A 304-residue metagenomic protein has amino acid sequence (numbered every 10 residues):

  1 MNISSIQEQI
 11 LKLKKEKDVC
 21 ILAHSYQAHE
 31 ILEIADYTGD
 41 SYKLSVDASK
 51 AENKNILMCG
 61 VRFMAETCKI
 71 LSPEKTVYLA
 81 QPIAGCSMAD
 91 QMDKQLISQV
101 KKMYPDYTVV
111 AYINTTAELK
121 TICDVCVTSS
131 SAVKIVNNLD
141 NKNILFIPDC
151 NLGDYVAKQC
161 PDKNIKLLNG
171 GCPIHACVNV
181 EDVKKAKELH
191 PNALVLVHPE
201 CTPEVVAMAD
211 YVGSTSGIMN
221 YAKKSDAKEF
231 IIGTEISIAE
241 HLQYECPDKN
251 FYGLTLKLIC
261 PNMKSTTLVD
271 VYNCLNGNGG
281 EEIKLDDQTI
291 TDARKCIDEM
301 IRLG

Functional and structural regions predicted by a protein language model:
M1-I232, I238-G304: Active-site loop-to-helix "anion-binding N-cap" substructures in soluble metabolic enzymes
